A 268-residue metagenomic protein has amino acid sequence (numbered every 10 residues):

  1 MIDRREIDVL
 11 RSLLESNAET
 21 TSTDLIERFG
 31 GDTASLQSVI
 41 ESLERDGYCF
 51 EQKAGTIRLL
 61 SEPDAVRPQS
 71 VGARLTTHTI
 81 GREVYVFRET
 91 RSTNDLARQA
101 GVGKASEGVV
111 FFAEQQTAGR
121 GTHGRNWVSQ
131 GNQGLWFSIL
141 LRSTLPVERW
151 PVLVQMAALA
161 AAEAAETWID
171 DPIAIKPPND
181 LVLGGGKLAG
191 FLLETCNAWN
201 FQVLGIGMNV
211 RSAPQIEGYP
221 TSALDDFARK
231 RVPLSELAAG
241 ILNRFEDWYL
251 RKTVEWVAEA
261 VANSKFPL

Functional and structural regions predicted by a protein language model:
M1-D46, L145-I173, L183-L268: Long, positively charged amphipathic alpha-helical accessory segments at protein N-termini or as interdomain linkers
I2-E166, R231: N-terminal lobe of the biotin/lipoate ligase/transferase fold
E51-K53, K176, E194: Solvent-exposed beta-strand sheet faces enriched in polar/charged residues
R88, I175-P177: Short loop/edge segments at beta-strand edges and connector loops that shape dinucleotide/nucleotide cofactor-binding
F111, P177, Q202-L204: Residue-level marker for buried hydrophobic side chains located in beta-strands that build the well-ordered beta-sheet
